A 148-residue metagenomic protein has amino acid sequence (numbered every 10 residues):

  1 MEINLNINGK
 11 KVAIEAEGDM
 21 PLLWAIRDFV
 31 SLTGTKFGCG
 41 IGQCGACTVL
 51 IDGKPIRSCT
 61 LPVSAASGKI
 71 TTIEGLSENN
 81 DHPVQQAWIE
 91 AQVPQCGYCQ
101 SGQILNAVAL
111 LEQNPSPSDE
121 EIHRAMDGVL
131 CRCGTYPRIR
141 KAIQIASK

Functional and structural regions predicted by a protein language model:
M1-K148: Signature of N-terminal electron-transfer/Fe-S-associated modules in redox systems
